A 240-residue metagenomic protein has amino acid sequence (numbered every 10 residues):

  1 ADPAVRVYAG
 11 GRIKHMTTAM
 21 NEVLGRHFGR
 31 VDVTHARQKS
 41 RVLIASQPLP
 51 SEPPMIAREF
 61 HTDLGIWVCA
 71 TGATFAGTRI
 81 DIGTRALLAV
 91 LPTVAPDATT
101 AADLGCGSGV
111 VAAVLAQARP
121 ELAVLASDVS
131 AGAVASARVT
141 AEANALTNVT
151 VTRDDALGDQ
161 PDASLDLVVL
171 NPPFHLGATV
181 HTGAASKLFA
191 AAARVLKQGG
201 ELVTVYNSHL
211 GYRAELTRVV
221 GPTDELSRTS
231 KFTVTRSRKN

Functional and structural regions predicted by a protein language model:
A1, L167-T179: A short SAM/SAH-binding and catalytic strip from SAM-dependent methyltransferases
A1-V5, A185-Q198: A short glycine-rich, Lys/Arg-flanked "PGG" loop and its adjoining helix->strand segment in the class I
D2-D63: N-terminal auxiliary segments of SAM/dcSAM-dependent transferases
A9, A126, T204, E225: Conserved SAM-binding loop
R12, D128-G132, A184, N207-S208: Short beta->alpha hinge that forms the Motif I/post-I loop of the SAM-binding pocket
M20-R37, A214-T233: Conserved Class I S-adenosyl-L-methionine
Q38-T100, G107: SAM-dependent Rossmann-like transferase core, predominantly class I methyltransferases with a strong bias toward
I82-L170: Conserved SAM/SAH cofactor-binding pocket of Class I
